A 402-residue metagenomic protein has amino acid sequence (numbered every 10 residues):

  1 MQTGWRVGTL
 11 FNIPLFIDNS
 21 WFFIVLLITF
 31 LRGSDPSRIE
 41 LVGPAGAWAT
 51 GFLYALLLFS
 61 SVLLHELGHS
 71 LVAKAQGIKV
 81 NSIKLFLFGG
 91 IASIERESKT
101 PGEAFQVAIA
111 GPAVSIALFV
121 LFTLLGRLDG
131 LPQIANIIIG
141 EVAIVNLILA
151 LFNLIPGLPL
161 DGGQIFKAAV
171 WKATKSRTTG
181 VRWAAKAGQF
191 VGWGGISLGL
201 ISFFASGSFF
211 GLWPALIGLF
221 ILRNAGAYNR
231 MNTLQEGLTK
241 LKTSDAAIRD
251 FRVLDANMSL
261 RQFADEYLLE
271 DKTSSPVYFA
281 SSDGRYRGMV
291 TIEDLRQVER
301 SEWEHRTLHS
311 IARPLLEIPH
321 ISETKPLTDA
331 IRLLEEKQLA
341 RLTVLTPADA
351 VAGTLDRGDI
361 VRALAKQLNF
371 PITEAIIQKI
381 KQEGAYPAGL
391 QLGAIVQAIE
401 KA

Functional and structural regions predicted by a protein language model:
M1-W48, S93, A340, D359-A402: N-terminal signal-anchor transmembrane helix
Q2-T29, W48-A104, E141-V145, L149-A169: Small-residue-rich helix-interface/hinge motifs
T9, I13, L125-I139, A168-A184: Membrane interface segments of multi-pass transport proteins and intramembrane proteases
I144-L234, T273: Alpha-helical transmembrane segments and adjacent TM-loop junctions that form the membrane-embedded core of multi-pass
A205-A256, L368-L392: Membrane-interfacial segments at transmembrane helix termini in multi-pass membrane proteins
T239-R252, Q262, H305-I318: Bateman (tandem CBS) regulatory domains
L254-S274, A280-S282, E299, P319-A340 (+3 more regions): The conserved cystathionine-beta-synthase
R287-L295, A352-V361: Short hydrophobic beta-strand motif reused across regulatory alpha/beta modules
